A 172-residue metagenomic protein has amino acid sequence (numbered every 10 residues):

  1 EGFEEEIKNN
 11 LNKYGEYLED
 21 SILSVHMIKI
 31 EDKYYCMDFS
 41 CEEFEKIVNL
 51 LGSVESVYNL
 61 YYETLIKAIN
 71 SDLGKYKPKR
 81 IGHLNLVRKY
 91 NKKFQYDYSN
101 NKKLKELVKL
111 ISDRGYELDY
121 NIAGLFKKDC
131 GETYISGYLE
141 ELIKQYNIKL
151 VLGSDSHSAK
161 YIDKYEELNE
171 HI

Functional and structural regions predicted by a protein language model:
E1-D113: Extended substrate/RNA-proximal surfaces in nucleic-acid metabolism proteins
F94-I172: Charged catalytic cores and adjacent phosphate/nucleic-acid-binding surfaces used for phosphate/nucleic-acid chemistry
